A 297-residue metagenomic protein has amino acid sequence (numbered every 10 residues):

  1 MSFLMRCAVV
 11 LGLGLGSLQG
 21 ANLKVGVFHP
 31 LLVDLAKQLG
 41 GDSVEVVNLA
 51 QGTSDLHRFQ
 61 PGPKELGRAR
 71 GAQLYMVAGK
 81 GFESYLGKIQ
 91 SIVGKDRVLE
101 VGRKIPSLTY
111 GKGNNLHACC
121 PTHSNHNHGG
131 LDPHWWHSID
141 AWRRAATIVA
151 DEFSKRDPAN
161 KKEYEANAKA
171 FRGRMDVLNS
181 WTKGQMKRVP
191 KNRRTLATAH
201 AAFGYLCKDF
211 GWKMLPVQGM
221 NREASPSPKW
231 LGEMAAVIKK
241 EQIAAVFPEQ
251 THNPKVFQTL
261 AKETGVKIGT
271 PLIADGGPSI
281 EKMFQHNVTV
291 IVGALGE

Functional and structural regions predicted by a protein language model:
S2, R6-S17: Bacterial N-terminal signal peptides
G20-E297: Extracytoplasmic metal-acquisition and chelation regions
